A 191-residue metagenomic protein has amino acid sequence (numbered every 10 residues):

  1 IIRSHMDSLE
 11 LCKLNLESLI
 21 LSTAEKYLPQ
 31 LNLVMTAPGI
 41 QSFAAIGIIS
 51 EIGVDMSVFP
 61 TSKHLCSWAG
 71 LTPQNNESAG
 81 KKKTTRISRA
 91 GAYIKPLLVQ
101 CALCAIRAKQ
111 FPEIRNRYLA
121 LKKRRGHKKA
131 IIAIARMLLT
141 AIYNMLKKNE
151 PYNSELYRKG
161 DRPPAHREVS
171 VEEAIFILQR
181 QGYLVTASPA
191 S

Functional and structural regions predicted by a protein language model:
I1-S191: A detector of single, family-specific signature residues that are central to catalytic or substrate-handling motifs
